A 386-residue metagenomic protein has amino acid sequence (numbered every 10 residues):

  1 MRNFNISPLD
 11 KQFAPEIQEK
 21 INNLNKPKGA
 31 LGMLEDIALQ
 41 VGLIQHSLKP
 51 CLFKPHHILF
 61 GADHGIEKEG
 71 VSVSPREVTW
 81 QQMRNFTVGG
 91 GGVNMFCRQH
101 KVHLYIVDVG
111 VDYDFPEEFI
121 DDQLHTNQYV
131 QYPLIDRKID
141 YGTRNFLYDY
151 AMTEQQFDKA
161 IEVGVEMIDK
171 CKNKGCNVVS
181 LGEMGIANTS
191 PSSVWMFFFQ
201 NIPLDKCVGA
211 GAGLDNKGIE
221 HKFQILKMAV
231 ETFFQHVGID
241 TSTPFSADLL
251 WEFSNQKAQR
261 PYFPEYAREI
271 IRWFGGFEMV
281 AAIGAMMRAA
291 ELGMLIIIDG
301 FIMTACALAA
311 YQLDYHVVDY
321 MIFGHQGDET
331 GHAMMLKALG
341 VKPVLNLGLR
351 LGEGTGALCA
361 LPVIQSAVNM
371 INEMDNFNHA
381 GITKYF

Functional and structural regions predicted by a protein language model:
M1-F386: N-terminal loops that bind phosphate or other acidic moieties and the adjacent beta-alpha structural core
